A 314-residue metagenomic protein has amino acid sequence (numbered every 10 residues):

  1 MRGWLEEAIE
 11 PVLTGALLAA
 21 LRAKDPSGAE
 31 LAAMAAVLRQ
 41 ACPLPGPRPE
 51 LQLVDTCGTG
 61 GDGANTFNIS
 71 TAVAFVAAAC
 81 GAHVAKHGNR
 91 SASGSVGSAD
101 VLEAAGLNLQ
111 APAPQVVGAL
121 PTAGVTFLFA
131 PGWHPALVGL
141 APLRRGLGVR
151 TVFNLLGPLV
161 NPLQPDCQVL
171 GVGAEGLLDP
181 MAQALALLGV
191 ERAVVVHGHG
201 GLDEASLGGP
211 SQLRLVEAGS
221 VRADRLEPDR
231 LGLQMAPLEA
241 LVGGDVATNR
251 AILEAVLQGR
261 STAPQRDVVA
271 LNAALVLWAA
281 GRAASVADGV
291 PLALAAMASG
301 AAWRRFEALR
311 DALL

Functional and structural regions predicted by a protein language model:
M1-A32, R39-R48, V268: N-terminal glycine-rich anion-binding loops that anchor highly charged ligand groups
L13-A16, A85-H87, V195: Short beta-strand segments at enzyme active-site cores
D25-G88: Active-site cofactor/substrate anionic-group-binding motifs, chiefly glycine- and Lys/Arg-rich phosphate-binding loops
Q40-P43, P47, T66, G81 (+2 more regions): Glycine-rich anion-binding loops and their surrounding alpha/beta cores
D62-A74, H87, S93-V96, L137 (+2 more regions): Short glycine/serine/threonine-rich phosphate/pyrophosphate-binding segments that cradle anionic phosphate groups
S91-L107: Active-site-proximal loop->helix
